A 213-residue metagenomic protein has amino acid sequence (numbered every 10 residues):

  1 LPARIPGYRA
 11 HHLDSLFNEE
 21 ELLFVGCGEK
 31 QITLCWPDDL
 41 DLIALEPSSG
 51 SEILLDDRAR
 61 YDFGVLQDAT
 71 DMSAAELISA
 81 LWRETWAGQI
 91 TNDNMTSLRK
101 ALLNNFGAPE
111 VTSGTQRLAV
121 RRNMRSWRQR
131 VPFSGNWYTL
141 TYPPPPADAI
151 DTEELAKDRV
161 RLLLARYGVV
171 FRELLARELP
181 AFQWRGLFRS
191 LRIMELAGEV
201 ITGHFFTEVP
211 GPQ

Functional and structural regions predicted by a protein language model:
L1-Q213: Long, charged, low-complexity, helical-prone intrinsically disordered regions
